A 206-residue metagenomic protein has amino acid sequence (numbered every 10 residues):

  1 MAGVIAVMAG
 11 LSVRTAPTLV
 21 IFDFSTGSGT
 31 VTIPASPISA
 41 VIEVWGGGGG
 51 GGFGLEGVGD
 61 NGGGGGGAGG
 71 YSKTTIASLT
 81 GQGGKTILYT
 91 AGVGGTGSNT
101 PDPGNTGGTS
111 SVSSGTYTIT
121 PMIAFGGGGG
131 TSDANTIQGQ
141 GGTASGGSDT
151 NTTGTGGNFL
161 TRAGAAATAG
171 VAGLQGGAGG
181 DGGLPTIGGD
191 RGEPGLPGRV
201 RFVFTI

Functional and structural regions predicted by a protein language model:
M1-V41, T75-I76, L196-I206: Enriched but not universal
T18-V20, G52-L55, T118-M122: Surface-exposed loop/edge segments in extracytoplasmic proteins
L19-I21, S39, T86, T109 (+3 more regions): A residue-level signal for beta-strand positions that form part of recognition/binding surfaces within mature
D23-S28, V44-S114, G130-G141, S145-T150 (+1 more regions): Glycine-rich strand-loop-strand elements at beta-sheet edges
P34-S36, G81, T116: Extracellular/periplasmic catalytic domains that process cell-envelope and extracellular macromolecules
S113-A172: Acidic, glycine-rich loop-and-strand cores that form catalytic or ligand-binding grooves in diverse globular domains
A172-D181: Outer-membrane beta-barrel transmembrane strand signature
